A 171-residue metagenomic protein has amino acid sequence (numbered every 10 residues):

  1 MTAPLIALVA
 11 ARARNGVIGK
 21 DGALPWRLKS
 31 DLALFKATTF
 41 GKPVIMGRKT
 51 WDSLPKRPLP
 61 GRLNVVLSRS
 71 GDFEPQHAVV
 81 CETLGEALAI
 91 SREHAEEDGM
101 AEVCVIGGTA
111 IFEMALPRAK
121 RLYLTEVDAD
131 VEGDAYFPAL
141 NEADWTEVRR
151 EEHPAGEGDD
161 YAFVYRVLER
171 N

Functional and structural regions predicted by a protein language model:
T2-N171: Enzymes that bind and transform nitrogen-containing heteroaromatic metabolites
